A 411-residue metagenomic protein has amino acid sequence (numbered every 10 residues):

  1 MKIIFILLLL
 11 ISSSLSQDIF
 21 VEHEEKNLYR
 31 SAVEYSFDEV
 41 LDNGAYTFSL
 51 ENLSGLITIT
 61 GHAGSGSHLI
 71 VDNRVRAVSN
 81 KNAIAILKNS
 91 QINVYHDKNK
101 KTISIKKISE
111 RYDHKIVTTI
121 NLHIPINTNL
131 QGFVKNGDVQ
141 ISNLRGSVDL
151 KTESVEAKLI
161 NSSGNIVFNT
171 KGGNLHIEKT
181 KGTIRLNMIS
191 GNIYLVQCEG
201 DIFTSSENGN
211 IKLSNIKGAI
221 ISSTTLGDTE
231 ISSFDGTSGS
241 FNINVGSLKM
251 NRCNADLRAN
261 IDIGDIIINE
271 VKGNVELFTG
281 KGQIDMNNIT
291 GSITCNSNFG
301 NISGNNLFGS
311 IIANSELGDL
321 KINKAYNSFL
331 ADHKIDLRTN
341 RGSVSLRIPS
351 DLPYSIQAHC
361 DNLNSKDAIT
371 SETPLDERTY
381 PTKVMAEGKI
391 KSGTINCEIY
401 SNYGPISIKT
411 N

Functional and structural regions predicted by a protein language model:
K2-L9, S13-N411: Intrinsically disordered, low-complexity terminal regions
